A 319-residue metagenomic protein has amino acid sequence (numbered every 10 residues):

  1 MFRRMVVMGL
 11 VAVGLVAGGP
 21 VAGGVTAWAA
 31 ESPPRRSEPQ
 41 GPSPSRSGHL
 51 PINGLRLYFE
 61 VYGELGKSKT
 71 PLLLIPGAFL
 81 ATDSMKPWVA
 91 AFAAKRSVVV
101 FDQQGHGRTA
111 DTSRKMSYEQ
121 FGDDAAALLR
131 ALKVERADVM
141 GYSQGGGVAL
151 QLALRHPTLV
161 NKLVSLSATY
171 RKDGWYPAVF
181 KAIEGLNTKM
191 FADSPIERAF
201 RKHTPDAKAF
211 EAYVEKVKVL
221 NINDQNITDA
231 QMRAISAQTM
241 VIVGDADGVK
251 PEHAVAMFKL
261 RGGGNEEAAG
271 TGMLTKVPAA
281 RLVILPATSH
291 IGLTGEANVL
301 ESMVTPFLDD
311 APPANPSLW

Functional and structural regions predicted by a protein language model:
R36-R56: N-terminal cap/lid segment of alpha/beta-hydrolase-fold proteins
L55-R108: Conserved HGGG/HGGXW glycine-rich cap/lid loop of the alpha/beta-hydrolase fold
A90, D245-R281, L285-T288, T294: Conserved loop-alpha-helix segment in the C-terminal half of the alpha/beta-hydrolase fold that carries the catalytic
V100-M140: Active-site loop/oxyanion-hole signature of alpha/beta-hydrolase fold enzymes
G147-R155, N161-E197: Flexible "cap/lid" loop of the alpha/beta hydrolase fold
E215-Q231: Active-site nucleophile elbow and catalytic-triad environment of alpha/beta-hydrolase enzymes
I235, V241-V243: Short beta-strand/loop motif that positions the catalytic acidic residue of the alpha/beta-hydrolase fold
L274-W319: Catalytic active-site module of serine/aspartate enzymes centered on a nucleophile-bearing elbow/loop
